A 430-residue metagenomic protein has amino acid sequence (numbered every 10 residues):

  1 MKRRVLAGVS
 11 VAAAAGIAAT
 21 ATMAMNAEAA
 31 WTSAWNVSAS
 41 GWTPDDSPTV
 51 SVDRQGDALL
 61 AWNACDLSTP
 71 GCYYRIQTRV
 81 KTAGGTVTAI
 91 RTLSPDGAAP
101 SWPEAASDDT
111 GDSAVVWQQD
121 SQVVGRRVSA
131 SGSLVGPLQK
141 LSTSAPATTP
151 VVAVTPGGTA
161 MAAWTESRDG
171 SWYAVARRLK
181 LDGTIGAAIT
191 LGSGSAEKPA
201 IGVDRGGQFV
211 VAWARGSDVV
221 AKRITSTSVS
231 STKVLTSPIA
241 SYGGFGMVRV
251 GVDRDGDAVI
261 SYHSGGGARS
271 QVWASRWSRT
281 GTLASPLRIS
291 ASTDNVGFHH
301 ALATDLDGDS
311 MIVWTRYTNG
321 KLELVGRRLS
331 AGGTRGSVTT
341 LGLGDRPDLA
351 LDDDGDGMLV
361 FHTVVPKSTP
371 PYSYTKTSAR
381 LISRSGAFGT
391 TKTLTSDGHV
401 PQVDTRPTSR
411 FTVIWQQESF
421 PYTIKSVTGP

Functional and structural regions predicted by a protein language model:
M1-A29: Secretory targeting and sorting signals
A27-P430: Extracellular, repeat-based ectodomains that mediate carbohydrate processing or recognition
